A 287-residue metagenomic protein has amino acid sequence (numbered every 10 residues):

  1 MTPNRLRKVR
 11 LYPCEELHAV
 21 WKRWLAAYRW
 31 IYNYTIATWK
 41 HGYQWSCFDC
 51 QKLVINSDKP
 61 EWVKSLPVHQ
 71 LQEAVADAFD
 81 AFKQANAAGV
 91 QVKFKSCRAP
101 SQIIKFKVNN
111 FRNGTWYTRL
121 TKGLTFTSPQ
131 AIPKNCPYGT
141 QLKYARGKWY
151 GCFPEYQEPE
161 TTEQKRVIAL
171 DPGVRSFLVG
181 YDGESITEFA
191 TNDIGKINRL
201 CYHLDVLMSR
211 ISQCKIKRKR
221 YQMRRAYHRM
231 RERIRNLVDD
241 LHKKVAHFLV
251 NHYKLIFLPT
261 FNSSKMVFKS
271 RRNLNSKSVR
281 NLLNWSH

Functional and structural regions predicted by a protein language model:
M1-E73: Gly/serine-rich nucleotide phosphate-binding loop at the start of the catalytic core of nucleotide/ADP-ribose-handling
R5, A19, Y144-H287: Positively charged, helix-rich recognition surfaces that bind polyanionic ligands
L6-R10, S128, G139, V167: Well-ordered beta-strand positions in beta-sheet-rich domains
R10, D77, Y150-C152: Beta-strand secondary-structure signal
Y28, A74-F82, L204, Y227-I234: Short amphipathic alpha-helical coiled-coil/interface segments
I36, K40, F82, N86-V90 (+2 more regions): Long, hydrophobic, amphipathic alpha-helical segments used as structural scaffolds
C50-Y144, R271, S276-S286: Acidic carboxylate diad motif detector
